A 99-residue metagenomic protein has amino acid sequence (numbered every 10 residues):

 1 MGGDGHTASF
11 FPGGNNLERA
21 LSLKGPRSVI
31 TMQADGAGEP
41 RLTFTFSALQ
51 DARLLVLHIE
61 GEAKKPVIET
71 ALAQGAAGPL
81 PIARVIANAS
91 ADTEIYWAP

Functional and structural regions predicted by a protein language model:
M1-P99: Conserved phosphate- and dinucleotide-binding cores of soluble alpha/beta proteins, encompassing both enzyme active
